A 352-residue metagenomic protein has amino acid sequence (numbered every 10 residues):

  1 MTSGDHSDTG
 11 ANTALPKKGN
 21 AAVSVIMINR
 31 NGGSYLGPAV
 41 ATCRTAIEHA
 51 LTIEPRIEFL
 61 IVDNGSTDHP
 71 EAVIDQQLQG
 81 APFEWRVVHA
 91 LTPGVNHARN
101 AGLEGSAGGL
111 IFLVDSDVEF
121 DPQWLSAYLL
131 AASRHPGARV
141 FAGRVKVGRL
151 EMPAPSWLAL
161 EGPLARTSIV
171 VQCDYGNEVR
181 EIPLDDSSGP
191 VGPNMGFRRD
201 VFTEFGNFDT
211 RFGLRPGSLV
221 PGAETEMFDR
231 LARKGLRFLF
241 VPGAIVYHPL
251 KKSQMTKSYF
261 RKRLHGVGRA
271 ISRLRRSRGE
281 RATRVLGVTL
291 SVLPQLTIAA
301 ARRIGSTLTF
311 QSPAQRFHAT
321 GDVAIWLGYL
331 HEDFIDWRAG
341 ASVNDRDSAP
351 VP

Functional and structural regions predicted by a protein language model:
G32-E48: Short, well-formed alpha-helical segments that are part of the catalytic scaffolds of diverse glycosyltransferases
T42, D63-A72, V118: A conserved acidic beta->alpha catalytic loop
A90-S106: Glycine-rich, basic loop-to-helix element that forms the pyrophosphate-binding segment of sugar-nucleotide handling
I111: Short aromatic/hydrophobic "clamp" motif used to bind/position activated sugar donors
Q123-L160: Conserved donor NDP-sugar-binding/catalytic core segment of glycosyltransferases
E161-S187: Short, flexible, basic/aromatic active-site loop/helix in glycosyltransferases
G192-F197, V201-G206, R211-A244: A short, conserved alpha-helix in the catalytic core of glycosyltransferases
K262-R269, R276-P352: Non-catalytic, C-terminal membrane-associated alpha-helical segments of glycosyltransferases
